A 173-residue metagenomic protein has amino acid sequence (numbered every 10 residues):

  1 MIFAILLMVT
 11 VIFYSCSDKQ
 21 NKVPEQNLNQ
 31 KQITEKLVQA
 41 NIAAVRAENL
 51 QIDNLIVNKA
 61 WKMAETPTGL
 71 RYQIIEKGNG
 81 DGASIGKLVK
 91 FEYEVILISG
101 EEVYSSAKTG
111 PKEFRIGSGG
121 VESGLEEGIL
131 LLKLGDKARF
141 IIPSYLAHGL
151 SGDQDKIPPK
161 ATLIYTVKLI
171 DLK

Functional and structural regions predicted by a protein language model:
M1-C16: Sec-dependent bacterial lipoprotein signal peptides
C16-K173: Cross-family detector of peptidyl-prolyl cis-trans isomerase
